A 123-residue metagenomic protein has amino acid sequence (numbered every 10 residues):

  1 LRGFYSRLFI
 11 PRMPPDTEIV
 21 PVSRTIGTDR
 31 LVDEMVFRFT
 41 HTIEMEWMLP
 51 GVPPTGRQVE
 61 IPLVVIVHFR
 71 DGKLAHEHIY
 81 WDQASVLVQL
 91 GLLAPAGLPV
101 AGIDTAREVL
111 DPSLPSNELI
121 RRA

Functional and structural regions predicted by a protein language model:
L1-A123: C-terminal and inter-domain tail/linker signature
